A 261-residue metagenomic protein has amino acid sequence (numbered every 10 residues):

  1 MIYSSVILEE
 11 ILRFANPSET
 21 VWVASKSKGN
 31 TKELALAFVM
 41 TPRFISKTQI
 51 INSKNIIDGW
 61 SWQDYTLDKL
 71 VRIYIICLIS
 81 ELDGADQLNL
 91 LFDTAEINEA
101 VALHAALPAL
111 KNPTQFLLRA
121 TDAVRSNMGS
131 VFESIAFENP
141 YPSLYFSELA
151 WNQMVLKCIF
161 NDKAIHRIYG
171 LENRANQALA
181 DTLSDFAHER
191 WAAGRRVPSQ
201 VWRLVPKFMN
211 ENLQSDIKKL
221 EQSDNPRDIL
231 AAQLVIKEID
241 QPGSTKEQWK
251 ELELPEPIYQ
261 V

Functional and structural regions predicted by a protein language model:
M1-E81, M154-V261: N-terminal alpha-helical scaffold/docking segments in eukaryotic complex subunits
I76-R190, P206: Eukaryote-skewed repeat-based solenoidal scaffolds used as protein-protein interaction platforms, primarily
